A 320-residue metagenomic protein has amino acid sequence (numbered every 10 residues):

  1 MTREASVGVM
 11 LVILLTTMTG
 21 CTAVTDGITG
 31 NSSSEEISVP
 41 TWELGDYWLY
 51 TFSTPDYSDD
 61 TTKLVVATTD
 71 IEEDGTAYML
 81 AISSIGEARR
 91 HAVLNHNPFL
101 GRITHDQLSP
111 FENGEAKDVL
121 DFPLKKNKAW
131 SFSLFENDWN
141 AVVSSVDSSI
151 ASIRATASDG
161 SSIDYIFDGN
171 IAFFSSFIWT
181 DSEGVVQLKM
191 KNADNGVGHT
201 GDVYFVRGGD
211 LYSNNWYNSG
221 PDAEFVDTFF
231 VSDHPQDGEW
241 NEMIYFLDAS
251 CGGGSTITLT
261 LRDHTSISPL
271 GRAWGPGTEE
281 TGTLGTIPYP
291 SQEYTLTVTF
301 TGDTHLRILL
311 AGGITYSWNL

Functional and structural regions predicted by a protein language model:
M1-W48, T200, Y204-F205, L296 (+1 more regions): Secretory targeting signatures
S33-L211: Conserved functional acidic sites
T200-D237: Solvent-exposed, flexible loop/coil segments flanking beta-strands in beta-rich domains
F229-V231, R272-S291: Beta-sandwich interaction modules
H234-I244, S291-E293: Extended extracellular/luminal ectodomain segments enriched in beta-structured repeat modules
G253-P269: Short, surface-exposed beta-strand/strand-loop-strand elements in extracellular ectodomains
S255-I257, G302-Y316: Edge beta-strands of jelly-roll/beta-sandwich modules across compartments, strongly enriched in secreted/luminal
T286-T304: Noncatalytic modules at the cell exterior or secretory-pathway interfaces, chiefly beta-strand-rich lectin/adhesion
